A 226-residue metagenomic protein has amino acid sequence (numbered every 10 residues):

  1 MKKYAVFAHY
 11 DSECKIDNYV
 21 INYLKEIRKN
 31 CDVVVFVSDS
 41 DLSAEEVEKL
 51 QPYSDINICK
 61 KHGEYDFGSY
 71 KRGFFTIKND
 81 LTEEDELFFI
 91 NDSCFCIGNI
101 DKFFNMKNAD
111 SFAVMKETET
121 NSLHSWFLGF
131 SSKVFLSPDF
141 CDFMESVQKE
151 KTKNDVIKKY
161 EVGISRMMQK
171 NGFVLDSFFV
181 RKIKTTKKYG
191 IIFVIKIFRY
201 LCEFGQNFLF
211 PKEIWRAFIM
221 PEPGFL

Functional and structural regions predicted by a protein language model:
M1-L226: ER/Golgi luminal nucleotide-sugar-dependent glycosyltransferases, focusing on the catalytic module
